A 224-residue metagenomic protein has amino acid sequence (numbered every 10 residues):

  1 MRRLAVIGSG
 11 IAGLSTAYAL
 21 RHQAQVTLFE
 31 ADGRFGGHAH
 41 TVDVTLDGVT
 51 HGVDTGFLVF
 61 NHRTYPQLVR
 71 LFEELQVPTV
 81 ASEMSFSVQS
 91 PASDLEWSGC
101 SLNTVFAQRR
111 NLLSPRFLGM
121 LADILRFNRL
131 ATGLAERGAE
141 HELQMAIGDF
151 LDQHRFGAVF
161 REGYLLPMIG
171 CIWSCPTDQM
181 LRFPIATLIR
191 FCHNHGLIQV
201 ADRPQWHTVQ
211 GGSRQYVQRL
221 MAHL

Functional and structural regions predicted by a protein language model:
R2-L28: N-terminal Rossmann-like FAD-binding beta1-loop-alpha1 element of flavoenzymes
A19-L20, F72, L224: Hydrophobic alpha-helical packing residues
R21-T45: Glycine-rich FAD pyrophosphate-binding loop
H38-A39, P184-I185, V209, S213: Conserved donor sugar-nucleotide recognition element shared by glycan-biosynthetic enzymes
V42-L68: N-terminal glycine-rich dinucleotide-binding loop that anchors FAD/FMN and/or NAD(P) in oxidoreductases
D54-L58, L134-G138, P204-H207: Active-site rim elements
H62-R190: Mobile amphipathic helical/loop "lid" adjacent to a hydrophobic cofactor/ligand pocket
R190-L224: Helical element adjacent to the flavin cofactor pocket in flavoenzyme catalytic cores
